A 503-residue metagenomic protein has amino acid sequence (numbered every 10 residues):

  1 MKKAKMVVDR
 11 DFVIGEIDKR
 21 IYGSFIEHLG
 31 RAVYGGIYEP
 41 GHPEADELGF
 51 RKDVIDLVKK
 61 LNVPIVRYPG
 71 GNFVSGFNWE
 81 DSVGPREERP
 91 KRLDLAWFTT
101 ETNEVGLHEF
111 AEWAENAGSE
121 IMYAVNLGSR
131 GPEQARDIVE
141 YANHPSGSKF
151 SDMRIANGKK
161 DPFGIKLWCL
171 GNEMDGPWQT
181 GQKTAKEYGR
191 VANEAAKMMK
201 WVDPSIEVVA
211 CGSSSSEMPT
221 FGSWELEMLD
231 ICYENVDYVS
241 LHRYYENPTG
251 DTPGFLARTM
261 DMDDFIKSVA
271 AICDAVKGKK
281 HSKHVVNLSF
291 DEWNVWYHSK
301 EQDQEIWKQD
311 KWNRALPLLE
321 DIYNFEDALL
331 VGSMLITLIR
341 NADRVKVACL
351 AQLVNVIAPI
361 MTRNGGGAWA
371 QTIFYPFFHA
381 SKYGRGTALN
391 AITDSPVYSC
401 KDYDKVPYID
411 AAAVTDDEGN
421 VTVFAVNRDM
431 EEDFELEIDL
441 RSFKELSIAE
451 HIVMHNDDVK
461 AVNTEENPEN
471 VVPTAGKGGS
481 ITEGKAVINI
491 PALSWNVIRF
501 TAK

Functional and structural regions predicted by a protein language model:
M1-W224, L229-Y238, M262-D263, K267-W307 (+1 more regions): Non-catalytic accessory regions flanking glycosidase/transglycosidase catalytic cores in CAZymes
H242-R258: Active-site His/acidic residue clusters
